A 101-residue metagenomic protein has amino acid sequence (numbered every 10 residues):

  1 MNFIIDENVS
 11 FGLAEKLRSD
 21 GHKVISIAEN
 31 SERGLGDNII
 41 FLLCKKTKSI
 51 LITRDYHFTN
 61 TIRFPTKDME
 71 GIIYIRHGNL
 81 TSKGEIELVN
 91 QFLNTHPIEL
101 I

Functional and structural regions predicted by a protein language model:
N2-I50: N-terminal first-folded block
N8, Y56, N79: Short, glycine/serine-rich, charged loops/turns that create anion-binding and catalytic segments at active sites
D20, R54, D68: Residue-level signal for beta-strand positions within conserved beta-sheet cores that form or flank
C44-I62: Acidic, metal-binding active-site segment of PIN/NYN-like and related structure-specific nucleases
T59-L93: Mid-chain, well-packed structural core segment of small domains
T95-I101: Charged phosphate-binding loop/patch that engages nucleotide di/tri-phosphates or the phosphate backbone of nucleic
